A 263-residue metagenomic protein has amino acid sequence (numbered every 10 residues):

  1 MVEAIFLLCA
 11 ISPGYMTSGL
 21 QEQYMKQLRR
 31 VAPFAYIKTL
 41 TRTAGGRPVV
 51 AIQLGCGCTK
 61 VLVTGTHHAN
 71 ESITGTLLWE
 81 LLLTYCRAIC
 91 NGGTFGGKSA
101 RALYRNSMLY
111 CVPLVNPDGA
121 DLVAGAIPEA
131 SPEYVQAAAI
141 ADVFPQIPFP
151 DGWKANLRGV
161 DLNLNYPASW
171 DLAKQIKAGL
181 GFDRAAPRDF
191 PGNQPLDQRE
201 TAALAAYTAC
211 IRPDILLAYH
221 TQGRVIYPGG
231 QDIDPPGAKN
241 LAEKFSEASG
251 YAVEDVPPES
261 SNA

Functional and structural regions predicted by a protein language model:
M1-L7, L241, Y251: Sec-dependent signal peptide recognition, specifically the positively charged N-region followed immediately by
I5-V49: Short glycine- and acidic-rich boundary segments immediately preceding or forming the N-terminal edge of structured
G46-V49, G96-K98, E259-A263: Alpha-helical scaffolding within the catalytic cores of extracellular/periplasmic polymer-degrading hydrolases
V50-C58: Short beta-strand-to-loop junctions in surface cap/lid or active-site-entrance loops
C58, S72-P236, E243: Active-site/substrate-binding loop(s) of hydrolase catalytic cores
K60-L62: Conserved beta-strand elements of the Class I
H68: Conserved phosphate/anionic-ligand binding catalytic regions in large, soluble enzymes, centered on
K244-A263: C-terminal regions of proteins
